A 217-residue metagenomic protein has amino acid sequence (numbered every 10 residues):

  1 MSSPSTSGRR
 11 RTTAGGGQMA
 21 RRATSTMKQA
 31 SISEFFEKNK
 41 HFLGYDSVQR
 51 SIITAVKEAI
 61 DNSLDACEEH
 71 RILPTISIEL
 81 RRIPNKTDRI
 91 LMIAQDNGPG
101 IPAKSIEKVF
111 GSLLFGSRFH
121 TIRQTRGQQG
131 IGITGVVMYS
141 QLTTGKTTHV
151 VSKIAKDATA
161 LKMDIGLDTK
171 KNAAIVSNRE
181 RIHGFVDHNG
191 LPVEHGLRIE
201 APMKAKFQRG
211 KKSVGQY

Functional and structural regions predicted by a protein language model:
M1-A23: Acidic, low-complexity intrinsically disordered tails
M19, S105, G116-Y217: GHKL-type ATPase core
R21-G44, V48-Q49, K104-S117, Q124: P-loop NTPase nucleotide-binding/switch module
Q49-I78, G132-Y139: Conserved ATP-binding N-box helix of the HATPase_c
R71-T75, R89, G145-T147: Short secondary-structure junction motifs
R81-M92: Short beta-strand-loop-beta element adjacent to the nucleotide/active-site pocket used for signaling
D96: Acidic ATP/Mg2+-coordinating residue in the GHKL
G100-P102: A short glycine-centered beta->alpha linker in the GHKL/HATPase_c
